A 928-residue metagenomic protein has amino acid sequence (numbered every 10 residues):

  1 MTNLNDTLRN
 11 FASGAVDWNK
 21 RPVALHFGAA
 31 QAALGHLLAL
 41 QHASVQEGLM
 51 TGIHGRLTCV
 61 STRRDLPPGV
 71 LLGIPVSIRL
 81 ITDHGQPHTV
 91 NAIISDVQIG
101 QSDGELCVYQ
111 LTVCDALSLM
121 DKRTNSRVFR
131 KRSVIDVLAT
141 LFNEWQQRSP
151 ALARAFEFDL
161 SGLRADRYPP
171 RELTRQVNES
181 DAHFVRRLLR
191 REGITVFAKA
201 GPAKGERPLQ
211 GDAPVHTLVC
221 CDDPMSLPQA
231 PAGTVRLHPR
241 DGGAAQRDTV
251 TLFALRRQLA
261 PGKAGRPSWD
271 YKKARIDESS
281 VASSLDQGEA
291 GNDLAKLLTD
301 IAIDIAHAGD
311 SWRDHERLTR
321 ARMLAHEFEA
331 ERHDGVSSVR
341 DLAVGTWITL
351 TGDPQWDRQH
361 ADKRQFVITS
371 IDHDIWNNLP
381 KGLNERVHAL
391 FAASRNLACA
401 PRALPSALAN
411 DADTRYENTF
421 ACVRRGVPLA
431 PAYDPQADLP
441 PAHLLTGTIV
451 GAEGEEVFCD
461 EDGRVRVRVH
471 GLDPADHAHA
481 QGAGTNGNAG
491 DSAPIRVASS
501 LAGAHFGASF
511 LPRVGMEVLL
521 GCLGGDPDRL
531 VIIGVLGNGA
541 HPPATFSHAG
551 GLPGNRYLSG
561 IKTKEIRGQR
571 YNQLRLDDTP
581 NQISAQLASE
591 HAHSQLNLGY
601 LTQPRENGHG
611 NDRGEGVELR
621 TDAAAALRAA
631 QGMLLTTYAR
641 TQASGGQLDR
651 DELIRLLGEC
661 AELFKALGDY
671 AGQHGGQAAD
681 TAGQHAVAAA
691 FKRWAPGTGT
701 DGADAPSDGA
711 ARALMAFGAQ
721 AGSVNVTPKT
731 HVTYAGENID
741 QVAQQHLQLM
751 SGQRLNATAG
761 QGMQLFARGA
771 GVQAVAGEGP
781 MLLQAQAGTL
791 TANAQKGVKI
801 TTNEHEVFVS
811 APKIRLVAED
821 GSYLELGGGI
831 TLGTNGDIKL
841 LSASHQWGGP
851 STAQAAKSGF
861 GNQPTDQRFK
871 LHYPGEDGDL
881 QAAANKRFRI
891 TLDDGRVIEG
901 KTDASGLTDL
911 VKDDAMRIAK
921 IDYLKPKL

Functional and structural regions predicted by a protein language model:
M1-L928: Amphipathic alpha-helical and helix-coil boundary elements used as assembly and membrane-proximal scaffolds
